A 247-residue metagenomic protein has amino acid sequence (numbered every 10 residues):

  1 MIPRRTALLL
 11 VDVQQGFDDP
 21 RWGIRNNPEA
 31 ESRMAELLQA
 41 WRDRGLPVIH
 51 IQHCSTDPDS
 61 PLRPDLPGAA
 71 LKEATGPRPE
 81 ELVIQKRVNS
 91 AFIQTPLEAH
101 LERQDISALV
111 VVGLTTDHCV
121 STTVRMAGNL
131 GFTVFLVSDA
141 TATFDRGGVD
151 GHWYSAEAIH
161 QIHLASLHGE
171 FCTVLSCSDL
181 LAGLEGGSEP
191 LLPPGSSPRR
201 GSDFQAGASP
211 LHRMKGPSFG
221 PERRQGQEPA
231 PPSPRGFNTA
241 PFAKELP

Functional and structural regions predicted by a protein language model:
M1-A7, A35-Q39, R44, T56 (+1 more regions): Active-site-adjacent betaalpha module
L8-V13: N-terminal nucleotide-binding beta1-loop-alpha1 segment
G16-P20: Short acidic, Gly/Ser-rich segments with clustered Asp/Glu that frequently serve as metal-coordination loops in enzyme
R21-P28, V112-T116: Short, glycine-rich nucleotide/cofactor-binding loops
R25-Q39: Short catalytic helix/loop segments, enriched in acidic residues and glycine and frequently bearing histidine
